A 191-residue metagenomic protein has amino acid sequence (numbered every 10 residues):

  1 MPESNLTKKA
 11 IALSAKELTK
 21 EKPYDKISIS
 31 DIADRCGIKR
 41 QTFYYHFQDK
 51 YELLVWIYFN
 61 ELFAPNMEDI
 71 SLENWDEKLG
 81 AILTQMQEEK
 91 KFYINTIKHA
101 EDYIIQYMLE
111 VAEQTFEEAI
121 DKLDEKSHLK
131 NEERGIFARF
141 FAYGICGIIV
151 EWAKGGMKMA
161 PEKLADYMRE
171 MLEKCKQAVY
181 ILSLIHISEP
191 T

Functional and structural regions predicted by a protein language model:
M1-K22, K26-I27, D31, I185: Basic, helix-initiating cap at the start of DNA-binding domains
I11, K26, I38, D49-L54: Short amphipathic alpha-helical segment with a characteristic S/N-K-E followed by hydrophobic residues
I11, S30-R35, F43, M86: Append "Primarily bacterial transcriptional regulators
G37-F47, I145: Short hydrophobic/aromatic patch on the recognition helix
M67-N95: Hydrophobic alpha-helical connector segments
E101-K126, E132-G147, Q177: Amphipathic alpha-helical packing segments from all-alpha helical-bundle domains
E132-G155, M159-C175: Hydrophobic alpha-helical segments that form the core of small-molecule binding pockets and/or dimer interfaces
I185-T191: Conserved small/polar residues in nucleotide/adenosyl-binding loops
